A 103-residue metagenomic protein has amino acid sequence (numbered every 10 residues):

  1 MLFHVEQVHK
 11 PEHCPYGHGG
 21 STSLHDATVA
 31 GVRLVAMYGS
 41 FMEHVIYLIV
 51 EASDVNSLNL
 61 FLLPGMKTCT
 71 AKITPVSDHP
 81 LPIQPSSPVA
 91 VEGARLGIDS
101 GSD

Functional and structural regions predicted by a protein language model:
M1-D103: Conserved, structured core segments of small domains
